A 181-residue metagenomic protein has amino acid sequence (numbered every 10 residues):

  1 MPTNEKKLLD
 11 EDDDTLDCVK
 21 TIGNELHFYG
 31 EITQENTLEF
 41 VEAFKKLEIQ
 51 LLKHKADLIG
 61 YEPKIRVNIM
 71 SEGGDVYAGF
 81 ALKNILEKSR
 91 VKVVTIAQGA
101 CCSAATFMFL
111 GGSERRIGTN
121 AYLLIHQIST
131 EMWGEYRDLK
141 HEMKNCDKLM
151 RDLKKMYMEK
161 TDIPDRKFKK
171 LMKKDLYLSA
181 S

Functional and structural regions predicted by a protein language model:
M1-S181: Terminal-region recognition feature
